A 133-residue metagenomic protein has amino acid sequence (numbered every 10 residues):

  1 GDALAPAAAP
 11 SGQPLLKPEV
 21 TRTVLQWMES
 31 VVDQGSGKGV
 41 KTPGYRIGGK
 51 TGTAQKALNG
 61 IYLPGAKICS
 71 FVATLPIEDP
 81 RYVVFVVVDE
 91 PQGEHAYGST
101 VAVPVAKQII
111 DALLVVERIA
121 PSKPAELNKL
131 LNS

Functional and structural regions predicted by a protein language model:
G1-G12, E19, L25-R118: Active-site beta-strand/loop architecture of penicillin-binding DD-peptidases
A120-S133: Short, highly charged C-terminal tails/helix-capping segments
